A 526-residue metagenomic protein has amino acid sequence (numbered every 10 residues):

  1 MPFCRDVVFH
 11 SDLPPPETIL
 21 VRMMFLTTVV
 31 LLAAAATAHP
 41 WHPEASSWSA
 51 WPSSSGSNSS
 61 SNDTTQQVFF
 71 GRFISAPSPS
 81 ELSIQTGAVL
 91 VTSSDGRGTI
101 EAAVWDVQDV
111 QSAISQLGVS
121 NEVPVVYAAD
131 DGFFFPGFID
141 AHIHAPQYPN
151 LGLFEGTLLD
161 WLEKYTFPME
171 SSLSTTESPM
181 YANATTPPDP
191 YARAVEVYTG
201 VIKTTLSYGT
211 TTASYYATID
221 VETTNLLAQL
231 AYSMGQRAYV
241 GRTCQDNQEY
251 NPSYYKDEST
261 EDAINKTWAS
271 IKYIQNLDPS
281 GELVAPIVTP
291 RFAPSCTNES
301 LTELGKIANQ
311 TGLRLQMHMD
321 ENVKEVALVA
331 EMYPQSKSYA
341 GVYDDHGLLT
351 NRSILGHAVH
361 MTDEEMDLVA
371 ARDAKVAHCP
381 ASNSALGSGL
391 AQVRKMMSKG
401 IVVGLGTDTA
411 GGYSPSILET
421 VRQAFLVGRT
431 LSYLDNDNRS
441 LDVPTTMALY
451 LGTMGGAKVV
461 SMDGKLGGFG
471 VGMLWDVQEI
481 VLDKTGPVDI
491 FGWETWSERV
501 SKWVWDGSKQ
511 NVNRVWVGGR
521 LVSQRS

Functional and structural regions predicted by a protein language model:
P2, L20-P40: Fungal secretory targeting signals
L31-L32, A36-N121: N-terminal metal-binding scaffold of metallo-dependent hydrolase/deaminase domains
A50, D345-R352, V393-G486: His/Asp/Glu-enriched, well-ordered alpha-helical/loop segment that forms or immediately abuts the divalent-metal
S59-V68, I114-D160, L206-S207: Replace "His-x-His-based motif
G132-F134, G152-Q236, A263-S280: Alpha-helical scaffold segments that flank or form the walls of functional sites
P149-A194, N247-T260, N322-R352, R372-K375 (+1 more regions): Active-site gating loops and adjacent loop-to-helix segments of metal-dependent hydrolytic enzymes
E177-P179, E222, L226-V359: Metal-coordinating catalytic core of metallo-dependent amide/deamination hydrolases
L474-S526: C-terminal cap of metal-dependent C-N hydrolases
